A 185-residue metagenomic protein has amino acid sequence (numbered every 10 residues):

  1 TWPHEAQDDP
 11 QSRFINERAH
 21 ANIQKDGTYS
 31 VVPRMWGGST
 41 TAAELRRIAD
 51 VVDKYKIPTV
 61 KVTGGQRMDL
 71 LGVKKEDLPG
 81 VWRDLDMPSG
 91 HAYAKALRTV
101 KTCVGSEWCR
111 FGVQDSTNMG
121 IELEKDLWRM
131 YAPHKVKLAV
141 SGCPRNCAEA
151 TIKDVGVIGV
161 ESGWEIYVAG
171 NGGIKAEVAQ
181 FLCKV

Functional and structural regions predicted by a protein language model:
T1-T41: N-terminal basic/disordered segments at the start of proteins
E5-Q7, V32-E161: Small-residue-enriched alpha-helical segments and adjacent helix-cap loops that form tight helix-helix packing
R18-A19, G159, A179: Glycine-centered structural positions embedded in regular secondary structure
A21, A94-L97, N171-G172: Short, compositionally biased low-complexity segments
K153-D154, S162-V185: A structural signal for small-residue-enriched, beta-sheet-centric alpha/beta enzyme cores and oligomeric scaffold folds
